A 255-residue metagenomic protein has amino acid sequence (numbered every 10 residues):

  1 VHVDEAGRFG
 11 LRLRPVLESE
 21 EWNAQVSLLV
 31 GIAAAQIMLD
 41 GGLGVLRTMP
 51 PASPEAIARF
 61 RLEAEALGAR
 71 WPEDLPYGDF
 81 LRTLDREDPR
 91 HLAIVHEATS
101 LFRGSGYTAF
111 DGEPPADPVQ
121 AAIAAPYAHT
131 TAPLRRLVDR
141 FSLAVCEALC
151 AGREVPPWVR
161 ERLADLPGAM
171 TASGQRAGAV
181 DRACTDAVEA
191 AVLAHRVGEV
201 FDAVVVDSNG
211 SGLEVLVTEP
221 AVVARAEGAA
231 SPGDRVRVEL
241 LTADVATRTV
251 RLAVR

Functional and structural regions predicted by a protein language model:
V1-P54, L62, A66-A69, P118-R136 (+1 more regions): Feature marking long nucleic-acid-engaging regions of large polymerase/nuclease enzymes
G10-L13, I57-R59, V217, V250-L252: Short acidic, glycine/serine/threonine-rich loops at helix termini
A33, E65-R255: Structured C-terminal cores of nucleic-acid metabolism proteins
